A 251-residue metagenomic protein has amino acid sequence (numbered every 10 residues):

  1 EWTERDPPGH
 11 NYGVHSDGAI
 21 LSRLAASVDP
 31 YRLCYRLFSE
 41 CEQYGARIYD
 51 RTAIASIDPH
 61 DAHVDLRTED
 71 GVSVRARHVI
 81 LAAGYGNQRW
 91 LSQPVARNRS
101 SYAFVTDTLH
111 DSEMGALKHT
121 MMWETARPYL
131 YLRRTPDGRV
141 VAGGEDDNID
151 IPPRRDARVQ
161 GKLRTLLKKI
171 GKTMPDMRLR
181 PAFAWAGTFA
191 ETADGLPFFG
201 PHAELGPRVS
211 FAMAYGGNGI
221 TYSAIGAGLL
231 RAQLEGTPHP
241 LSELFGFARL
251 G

Functional and structural regions predicted by a protein language model:
E1-P7, P238-L241: A short alpha-helix-loop-beta-strand transition element characteristic of N-terminal alpha/beta dinucleotide-binding
E1-R5, R47-Y49, R180-A184: General small-molecule cofactor/ligand-binding pocket signal
D6-R36, E145, M213: Helix-loop-beta segment of a Rossmann-like dinucleotide-binding subdomain
A19-R77, A82: Helical element adjacent to the flavin cofactor pocket in flavoenzyme catalytic cores
A25, G84, Q88-R89, M122 (+4 more regions): Glycine-rich phosphate/pyrophosphate-binding beta-alpha loops
S56-T135: Flavin-dependent oxidoreductases
N98, P136-G171: Conserved FAD/dinucleotide-binding core of flavoprotein oxidoreductases
D150-D156, K168-G251: C-terminal catalytic lobe of FAD-dependent flavoproteins
